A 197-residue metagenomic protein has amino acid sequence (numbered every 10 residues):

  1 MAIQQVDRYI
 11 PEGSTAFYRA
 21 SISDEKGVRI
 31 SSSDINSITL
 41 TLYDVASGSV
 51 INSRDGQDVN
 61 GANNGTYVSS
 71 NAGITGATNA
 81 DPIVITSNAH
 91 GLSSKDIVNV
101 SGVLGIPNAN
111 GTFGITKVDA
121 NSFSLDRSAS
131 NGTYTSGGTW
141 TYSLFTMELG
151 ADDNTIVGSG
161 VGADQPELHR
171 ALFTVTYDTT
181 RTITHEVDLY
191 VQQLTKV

Functional and structural regions predicted by a protein language model:
M1-V68, Y142-V197: Contiguous segments within soluble domain cores/interaction surfaces
V68-L144: Small/polar beta-strand repeat architecture
